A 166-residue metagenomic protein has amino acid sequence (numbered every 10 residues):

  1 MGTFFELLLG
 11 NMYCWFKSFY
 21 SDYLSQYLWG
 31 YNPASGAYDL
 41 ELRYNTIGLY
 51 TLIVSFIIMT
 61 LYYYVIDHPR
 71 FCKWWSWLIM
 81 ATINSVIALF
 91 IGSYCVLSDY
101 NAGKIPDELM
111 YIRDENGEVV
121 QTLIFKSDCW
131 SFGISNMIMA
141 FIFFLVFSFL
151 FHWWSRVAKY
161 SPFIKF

Functional and structural regions predicted by a protein language model:
M1-I58: N-terminal signal-anchor transmembrane alpha-helix
M1-N11, L78-D99: Hydrophobic alpha-helical membrane-insertion segments
P33-I53, G117-L145: Hydrophobic alpha-helical transmembrane segments
I53-W77, S93-Y94: Canonical alpha-helical transmembrane segments
I58, N84-G92, M139, F143 (+2 more regions): Alpha-helical transmembrane segments of multipass membrane proteins
Y62-D67, G92, V96, F147-R156: Membrane-water interface at transmembrane helix exits
F90-N116: Juxtamembrane non-transmembrane "cap" segments at the membrane-aqueous interface of multi-pass membrane proteins
I142-F166: Cytosolic juxtamembrane helix at the C-terminal end of the final transmembrane segment
